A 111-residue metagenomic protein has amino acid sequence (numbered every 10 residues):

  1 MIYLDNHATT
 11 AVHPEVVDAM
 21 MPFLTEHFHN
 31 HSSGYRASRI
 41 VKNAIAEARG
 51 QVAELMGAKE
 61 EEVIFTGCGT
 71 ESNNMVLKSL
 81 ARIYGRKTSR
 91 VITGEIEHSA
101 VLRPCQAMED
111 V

Functional and structural regions predicted by a protein language model:
M1-V111: Pyridoxal 5′-phosphate
